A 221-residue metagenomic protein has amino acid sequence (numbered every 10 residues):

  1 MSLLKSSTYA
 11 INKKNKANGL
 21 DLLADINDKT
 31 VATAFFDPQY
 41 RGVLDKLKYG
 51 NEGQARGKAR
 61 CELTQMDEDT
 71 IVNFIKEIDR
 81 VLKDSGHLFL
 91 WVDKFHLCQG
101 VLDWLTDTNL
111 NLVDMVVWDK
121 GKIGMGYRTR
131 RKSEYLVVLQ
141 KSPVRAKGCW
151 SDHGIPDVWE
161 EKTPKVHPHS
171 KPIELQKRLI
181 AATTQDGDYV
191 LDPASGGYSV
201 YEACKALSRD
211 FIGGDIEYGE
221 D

Functional and structural regions predicted by a protein language model:
M1-F36, R41, A206: SAM-dependent nucleic-acid methyltransferase catalytic core
A17, C61-V72, V166-E174: Conserved phosphate-coordination/catalytic loops
L22, N73-F74, L175-L179: Well-ordered alpha-helical segments embedded in enzymatic catalytic cores
L23, L44, C98: Glycine/Thr-rich phosphate-binding loops of Rossmann-like dinucleotide-binding domains
I26, D93-K94, A194-S195: Short, well-ordered beta-to-alpha junction loops that form the rim of enzyme active sites and present histidine/acidic
I26-H87, V200, L207: SAM-dependent methyltransferase catalytic-core segment centered on the flexible catalytic loop and adjoining short
F35-F36, Y40, L44-G53, L90 (+1 more regions): Class I S-adenosyl-L-methionine
T64-G121: Conserved Class I SAM-dependent methyltransferase catalytic core
